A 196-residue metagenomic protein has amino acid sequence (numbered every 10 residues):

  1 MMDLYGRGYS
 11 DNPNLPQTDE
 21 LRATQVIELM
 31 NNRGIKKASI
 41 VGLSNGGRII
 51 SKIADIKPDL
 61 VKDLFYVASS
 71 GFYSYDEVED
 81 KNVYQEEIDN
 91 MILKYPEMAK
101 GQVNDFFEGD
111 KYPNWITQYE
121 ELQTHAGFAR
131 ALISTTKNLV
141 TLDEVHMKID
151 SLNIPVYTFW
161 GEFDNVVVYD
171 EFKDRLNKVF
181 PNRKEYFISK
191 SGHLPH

Functional and structural regions predicted by a protein language model:
L4-V41: Active-site loop/oxyanion-hole signature of alpha/beta-hydrolase fold enzymes
N31-I40, P58-D59, N153-I154, P181-N182: Active-site acidic short loop of glycosyltransferases
G42, G46-G47: Catalytic nucleophile loop
R48-I56, K62-K94: Flexible "cap/lid" loop of the alpha/beta hydrolase fold
Y75-K81, I92-S151: Conserved alpha/beta-hydrolase catalytic His-Asp/Glu region
L152, T158-W160, D164: Short beta-strand/loop motif that positions the catalytic acidic residue of the alpha/beta-hydrolase fold
N165-E171: Conserved alpha/beta-hydrolase "acid-adjacent" motif
S191-H196: Catalytic histidine-centered segment of alpha/beta-hydrolase-like enzymes
